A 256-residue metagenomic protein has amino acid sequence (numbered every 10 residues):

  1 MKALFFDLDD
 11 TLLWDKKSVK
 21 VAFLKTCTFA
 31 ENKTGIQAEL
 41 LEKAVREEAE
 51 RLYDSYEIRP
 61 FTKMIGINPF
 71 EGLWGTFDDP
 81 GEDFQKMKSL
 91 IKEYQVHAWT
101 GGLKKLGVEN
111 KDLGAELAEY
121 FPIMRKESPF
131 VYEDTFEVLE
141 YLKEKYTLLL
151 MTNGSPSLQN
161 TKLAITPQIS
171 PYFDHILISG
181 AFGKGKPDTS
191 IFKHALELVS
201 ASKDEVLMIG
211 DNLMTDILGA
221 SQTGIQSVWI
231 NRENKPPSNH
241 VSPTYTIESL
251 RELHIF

Functional and structural regions predicted by a protein language model:
M1-L4, W14-K17, N32-E39, F136-E140 (+1 more regions): Asp-based, Mg2+/Mn2+-dependent phosphohydrolase catalytic module
K2-L8, L12-V131: N-terminal helical cap/lid subdomain that shapes the substrate entry/recognition surface in HAD-like hydrolases
